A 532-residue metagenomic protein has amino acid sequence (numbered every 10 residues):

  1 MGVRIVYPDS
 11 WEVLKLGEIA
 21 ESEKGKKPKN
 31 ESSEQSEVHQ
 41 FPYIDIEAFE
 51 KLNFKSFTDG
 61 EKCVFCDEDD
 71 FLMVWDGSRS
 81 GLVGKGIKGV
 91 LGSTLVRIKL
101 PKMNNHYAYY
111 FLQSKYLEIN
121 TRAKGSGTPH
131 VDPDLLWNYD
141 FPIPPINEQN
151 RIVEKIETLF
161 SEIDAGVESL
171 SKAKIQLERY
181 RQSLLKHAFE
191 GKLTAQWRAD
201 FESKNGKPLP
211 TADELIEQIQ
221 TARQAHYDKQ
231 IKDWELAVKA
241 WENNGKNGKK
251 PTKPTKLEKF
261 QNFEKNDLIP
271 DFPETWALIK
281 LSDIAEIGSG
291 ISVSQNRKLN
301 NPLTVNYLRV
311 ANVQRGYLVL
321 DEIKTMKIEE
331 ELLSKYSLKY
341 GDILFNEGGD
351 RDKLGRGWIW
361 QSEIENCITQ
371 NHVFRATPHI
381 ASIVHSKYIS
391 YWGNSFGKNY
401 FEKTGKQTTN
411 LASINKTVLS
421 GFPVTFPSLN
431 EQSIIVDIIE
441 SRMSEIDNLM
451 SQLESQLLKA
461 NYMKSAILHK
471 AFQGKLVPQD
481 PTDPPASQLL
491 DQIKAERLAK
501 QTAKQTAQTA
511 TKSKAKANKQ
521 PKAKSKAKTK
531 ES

Functional and structural regions predicted by a protein language model:
M1-K27, N138, P142, I146 (+5 more regions): Non-catalytic DNA-recognition/assembly elements of restriction-modification systems
M1-S10, I143-T221, N399, G421-S532: Amphipathic alpha-helical coiled-coil/heptad-repeat segments
G2-R4, D9, D76, I87-V96 (+3 more regions): A short glycine-rich beta-alpha junction/loop motif
V3-I5, D9-L52, G60, K232 (+6 more regions): Low-complexity, Lys/Gly-biased intrinsically disordered segments
I5, D59-G60, G125, P270 (+3 more regions): Short, solvent-exposed loop/turn positions at domain surfaces that link secondary-structure elements or cap domain
K26-E31, P42-D45, E50-K62, F71-L91 (+7 more regions): Short, ligand-facing micro-motifs at secondary-structure edges
F65-D67, S337-L338: Short, well-ordered loop/turn sites that connect or cap secondary structure elements
R223-K256: Flexible coil/linker segments and helix-coil junctions enriched in charged and small residues
